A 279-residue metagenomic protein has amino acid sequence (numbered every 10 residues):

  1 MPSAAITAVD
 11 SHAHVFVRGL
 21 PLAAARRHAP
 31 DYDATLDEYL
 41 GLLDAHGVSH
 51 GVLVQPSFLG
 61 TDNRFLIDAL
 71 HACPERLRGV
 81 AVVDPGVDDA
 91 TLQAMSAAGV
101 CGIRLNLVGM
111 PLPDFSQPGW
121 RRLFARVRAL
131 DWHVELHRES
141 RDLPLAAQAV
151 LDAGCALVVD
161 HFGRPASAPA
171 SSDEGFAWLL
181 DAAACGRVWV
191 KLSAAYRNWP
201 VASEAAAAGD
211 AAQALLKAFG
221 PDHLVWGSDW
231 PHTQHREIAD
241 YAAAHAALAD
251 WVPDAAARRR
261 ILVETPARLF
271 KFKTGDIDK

Functional and structural regions predicted by a protein language model:
M1-T61, F65: An N-terminally biased module of ancient metal coordination in phosphate/nucleic-acid-related enzymes
P2-T7, Y32-H50, A214, F219-V225 (+1 more regions): Mid-to-C-terminal alpha-helical segments outside catalytic/metal-binding sites
A8-H14, P118, L123, V158 (+1 more regions): A generic "structured core" feature
V9-A13, G51-V54, R78-A81, I103-L105 (+4 more regions): Hydrophobic faces of well-ordered beta-strands that scaffold small-molecule active sites in alpha/beta enzyme cores
H12, L43, L66, M95 (+7 more regions): Conserved, mostly hydrophobic/aromatic
F16-G19, F58-T61, G86-V87, M110 (+4 more regions): Active-site environment of divalent metal-dependent phosphoester hydrolases
G60-R141, Q148, K191-A195: Active-site gating/metal-coordination segments in enzymes
S116-V225: Catalytic pocket-lining loop regions of alpha/beta-barrel enzymes, especially the amidohydrolase/enolase/GH5 lineages
